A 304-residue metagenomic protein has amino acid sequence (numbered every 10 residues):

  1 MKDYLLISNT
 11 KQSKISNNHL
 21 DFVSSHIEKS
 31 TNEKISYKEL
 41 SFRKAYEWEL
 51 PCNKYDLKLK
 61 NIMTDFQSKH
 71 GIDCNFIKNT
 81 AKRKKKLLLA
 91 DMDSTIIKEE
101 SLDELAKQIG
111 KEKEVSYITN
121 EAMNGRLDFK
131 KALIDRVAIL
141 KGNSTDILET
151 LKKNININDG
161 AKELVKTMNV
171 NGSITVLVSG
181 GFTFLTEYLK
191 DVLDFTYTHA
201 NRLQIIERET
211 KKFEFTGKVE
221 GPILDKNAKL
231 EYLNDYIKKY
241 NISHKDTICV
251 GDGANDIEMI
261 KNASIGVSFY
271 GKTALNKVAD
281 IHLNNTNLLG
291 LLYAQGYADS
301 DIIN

Functional and structural regions predicted by a protein language model:
M1-A90, I303-N304: Non-catalytic pre-domain segments flanking phosphatase-related domains
M1-L5, K84-I96, I147, N156-A161: An N-terminal domain-start capping segment
K14-V23, T80-R126: Active-site neighborhood of HAD-like aspartate-dependent phosphohydrolases
S16, D56, F129, K226-K229 (+1 more regions): Generic structural signal for well-ordered, non-membrane alpha-helical segments in soluble metabolic enzymes
L20, L102, V115, L133 (+2 more regions): A general structural signal for well-ordered alpha-helical segments in protein cores
E99-E100, K131, F184, E231: A generic alpha-helix surface/boundary motif
S101-T167: A metal-dependent, Asp-based hydrolase signature
G142-N304: C-terminal cap/substrate-recognition subdomain and adjoining C-terminal extension of metal-dependent phosphatase-like
